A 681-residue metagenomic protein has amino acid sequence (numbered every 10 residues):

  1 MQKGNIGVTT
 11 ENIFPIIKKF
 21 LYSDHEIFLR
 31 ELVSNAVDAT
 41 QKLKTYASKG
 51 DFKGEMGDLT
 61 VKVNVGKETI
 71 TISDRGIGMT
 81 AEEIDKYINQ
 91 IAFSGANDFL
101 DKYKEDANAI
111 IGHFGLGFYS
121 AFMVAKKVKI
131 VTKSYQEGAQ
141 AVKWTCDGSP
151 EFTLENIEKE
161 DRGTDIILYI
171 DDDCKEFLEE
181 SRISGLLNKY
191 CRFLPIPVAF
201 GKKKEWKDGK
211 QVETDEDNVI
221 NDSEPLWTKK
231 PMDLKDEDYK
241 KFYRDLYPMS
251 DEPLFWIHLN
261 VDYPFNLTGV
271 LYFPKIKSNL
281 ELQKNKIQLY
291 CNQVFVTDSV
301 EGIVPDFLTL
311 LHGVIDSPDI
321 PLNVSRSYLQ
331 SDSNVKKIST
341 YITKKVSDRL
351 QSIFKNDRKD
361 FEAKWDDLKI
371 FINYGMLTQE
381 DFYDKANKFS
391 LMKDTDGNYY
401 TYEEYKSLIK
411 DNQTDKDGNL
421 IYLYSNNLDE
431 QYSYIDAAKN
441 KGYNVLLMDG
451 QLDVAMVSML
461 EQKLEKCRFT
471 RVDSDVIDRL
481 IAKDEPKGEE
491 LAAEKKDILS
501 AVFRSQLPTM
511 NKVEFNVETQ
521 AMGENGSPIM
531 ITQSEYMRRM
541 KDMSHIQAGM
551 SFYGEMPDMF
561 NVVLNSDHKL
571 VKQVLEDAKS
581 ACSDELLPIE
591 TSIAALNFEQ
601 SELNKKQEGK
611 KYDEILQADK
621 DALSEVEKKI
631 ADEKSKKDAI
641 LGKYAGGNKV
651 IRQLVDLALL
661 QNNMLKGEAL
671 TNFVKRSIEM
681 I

Functional and structural regions predicted by a protein language model:
M1-D172, E176-F177, G185, C582 (+3 more regions): GHKL (Bergerat-fold) ATPase N-terminal catalytic module, capturing the glycine-rich phosphate-binding loop and acidic
I110, V128-E151, D171-C174, S181-I681: GHKL/Bergerat-fold ATPase module in large chromosome/replication-associated machines
